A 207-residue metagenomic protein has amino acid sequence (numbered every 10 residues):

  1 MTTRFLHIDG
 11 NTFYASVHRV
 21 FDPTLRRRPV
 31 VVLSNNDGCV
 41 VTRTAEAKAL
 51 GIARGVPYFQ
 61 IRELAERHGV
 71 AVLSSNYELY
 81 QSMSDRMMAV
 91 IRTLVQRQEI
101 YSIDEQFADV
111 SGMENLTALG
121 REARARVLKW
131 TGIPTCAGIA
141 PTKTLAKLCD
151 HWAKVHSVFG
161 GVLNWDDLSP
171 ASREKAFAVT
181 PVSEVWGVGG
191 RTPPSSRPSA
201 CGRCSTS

Functional and structural regions predicted by a protein language model:
M1-T206: Gly/Gly-Pro- and Ser/Thr-rich, intrinsically disordered tail segments characteristic of DNA damage-repair and tolerance
